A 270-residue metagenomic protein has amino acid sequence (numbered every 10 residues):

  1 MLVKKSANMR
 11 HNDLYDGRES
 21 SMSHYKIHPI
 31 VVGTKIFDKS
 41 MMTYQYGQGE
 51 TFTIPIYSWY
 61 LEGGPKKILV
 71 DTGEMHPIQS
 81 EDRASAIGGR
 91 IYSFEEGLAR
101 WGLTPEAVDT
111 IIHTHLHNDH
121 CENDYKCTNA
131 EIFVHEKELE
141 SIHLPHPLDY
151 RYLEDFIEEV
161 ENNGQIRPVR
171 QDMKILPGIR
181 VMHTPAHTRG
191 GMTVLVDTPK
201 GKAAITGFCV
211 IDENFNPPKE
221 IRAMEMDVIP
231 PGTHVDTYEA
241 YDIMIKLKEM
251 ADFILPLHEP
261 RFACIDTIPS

Functional and structural regions predicted by a protein language model:
K5, H11-S21: Short, Lys/Arg-enriched N-terminal segments with co-localized hydrophobic residues within the first ~10-30 amino acids
K26, T34-E96, T193-F208: Conserved beta-strand hairpin/beta-sheet module of binuclear metal-dependent hydrolase folds, prominently
L69-T72, T110-H115, V134-H135, H183-A186 (+3 more regions): Active-site neighborhood of phospho(di)ester-bond hydrolases with catalytic His/Asp-centered motifs
H76-P77, L116-C121, R189-G191, I211-N214 (+1 more regions): Active-site environment of divalent metal-dependent phosphoester hydrolases
S85-V134: Active-site metal-binding motif and surrounding structural segment of the metallo-beta-lactamase
G88-I91, E96, K200-S270: Cap/insert and terminal regions of metallo-dependent hydrolase folds
Y92, G97-L103, A107, E136-H183 (+1 more regions): Metallo-beta-lactamase
